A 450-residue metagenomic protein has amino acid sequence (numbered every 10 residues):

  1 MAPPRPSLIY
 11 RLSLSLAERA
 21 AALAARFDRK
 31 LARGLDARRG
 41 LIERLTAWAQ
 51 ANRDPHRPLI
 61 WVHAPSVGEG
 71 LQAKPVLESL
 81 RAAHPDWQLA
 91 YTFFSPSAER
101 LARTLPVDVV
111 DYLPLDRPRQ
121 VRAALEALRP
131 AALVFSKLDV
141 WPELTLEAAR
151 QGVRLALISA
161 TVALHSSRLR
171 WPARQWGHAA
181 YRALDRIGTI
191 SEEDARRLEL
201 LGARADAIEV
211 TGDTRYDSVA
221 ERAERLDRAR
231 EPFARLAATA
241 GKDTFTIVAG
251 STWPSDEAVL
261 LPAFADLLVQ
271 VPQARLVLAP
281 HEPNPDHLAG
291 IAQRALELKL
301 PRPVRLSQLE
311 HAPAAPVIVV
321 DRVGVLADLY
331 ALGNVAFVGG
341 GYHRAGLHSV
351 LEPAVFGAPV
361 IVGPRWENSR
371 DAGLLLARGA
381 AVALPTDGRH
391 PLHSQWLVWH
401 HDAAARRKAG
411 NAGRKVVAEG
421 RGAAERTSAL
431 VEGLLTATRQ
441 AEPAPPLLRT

Functional and structural regions predicted by a protein language model:
A22-A223, R230, T252-P254, L267 (+2 more regions): Active-site and donor-binding regions of nucleotide-sugar-utilizing enzymes
E69-H84, A220, L226-Q308: Conserved catalytic-core segment of nucleotide-activated headgroup transferases in glycan assembly
A102, V107-V110, I291-D321, V382: Nucleotide-activated donor-binding/catalytic signature segment of Leloir-type glycosyltransferases, i.e., the conserved
L128-A132, P313-A345: Acidic donor-binding loop of glycosyltransferase active sites
L144, D256, V325, H348-S349 (+1 more regions): Conserved sugar-transfer catalytic core signal across GT-A, GT-B, and GT-C glycosyltransferases
V153-L155, P303, V360: Hydrophobic beta-strand scaffold residues
L184, A205, A331-V416: Catalytic binding pocket for nucleotide-activated donors in carbohydrate/polymer assembly enzymes
E419-T450: C-terminal alpha-helical cap of glycosyltransferases
